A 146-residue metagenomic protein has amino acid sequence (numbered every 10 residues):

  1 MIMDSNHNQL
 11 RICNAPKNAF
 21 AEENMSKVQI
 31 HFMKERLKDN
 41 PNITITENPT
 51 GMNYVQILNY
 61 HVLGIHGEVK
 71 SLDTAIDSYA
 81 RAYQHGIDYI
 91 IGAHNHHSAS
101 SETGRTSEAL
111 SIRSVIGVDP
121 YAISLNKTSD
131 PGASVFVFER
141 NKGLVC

Functional and structural regions predicted by a protein language model:
M1-N14, E108, S114: Active-site neighborhood of divalent metal-dependent phosphoester/pyrophosphate hydrolases
A19-K27, F32-N42, P49, H61-C146: Conserved beta-sheet core of the metallophosphoesterase superfamily
N53-V55: Membrane-interfacial catalytic/cofactor-binding modules of polytopic membrane enzymes
